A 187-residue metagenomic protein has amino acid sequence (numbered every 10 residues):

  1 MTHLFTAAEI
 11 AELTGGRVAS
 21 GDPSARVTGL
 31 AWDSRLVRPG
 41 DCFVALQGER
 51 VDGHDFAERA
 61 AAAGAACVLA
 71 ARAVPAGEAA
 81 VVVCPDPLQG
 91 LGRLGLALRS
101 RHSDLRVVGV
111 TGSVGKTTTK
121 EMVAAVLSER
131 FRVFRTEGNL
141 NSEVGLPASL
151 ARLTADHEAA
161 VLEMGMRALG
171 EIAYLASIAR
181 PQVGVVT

Functional and structural regions predicted by a protein language model:
M1-R93, A97: N-terminal leader/targeting and accessory segments in enzymes
G90-V186: Phosphate-binding loop of NTP-binding sites
